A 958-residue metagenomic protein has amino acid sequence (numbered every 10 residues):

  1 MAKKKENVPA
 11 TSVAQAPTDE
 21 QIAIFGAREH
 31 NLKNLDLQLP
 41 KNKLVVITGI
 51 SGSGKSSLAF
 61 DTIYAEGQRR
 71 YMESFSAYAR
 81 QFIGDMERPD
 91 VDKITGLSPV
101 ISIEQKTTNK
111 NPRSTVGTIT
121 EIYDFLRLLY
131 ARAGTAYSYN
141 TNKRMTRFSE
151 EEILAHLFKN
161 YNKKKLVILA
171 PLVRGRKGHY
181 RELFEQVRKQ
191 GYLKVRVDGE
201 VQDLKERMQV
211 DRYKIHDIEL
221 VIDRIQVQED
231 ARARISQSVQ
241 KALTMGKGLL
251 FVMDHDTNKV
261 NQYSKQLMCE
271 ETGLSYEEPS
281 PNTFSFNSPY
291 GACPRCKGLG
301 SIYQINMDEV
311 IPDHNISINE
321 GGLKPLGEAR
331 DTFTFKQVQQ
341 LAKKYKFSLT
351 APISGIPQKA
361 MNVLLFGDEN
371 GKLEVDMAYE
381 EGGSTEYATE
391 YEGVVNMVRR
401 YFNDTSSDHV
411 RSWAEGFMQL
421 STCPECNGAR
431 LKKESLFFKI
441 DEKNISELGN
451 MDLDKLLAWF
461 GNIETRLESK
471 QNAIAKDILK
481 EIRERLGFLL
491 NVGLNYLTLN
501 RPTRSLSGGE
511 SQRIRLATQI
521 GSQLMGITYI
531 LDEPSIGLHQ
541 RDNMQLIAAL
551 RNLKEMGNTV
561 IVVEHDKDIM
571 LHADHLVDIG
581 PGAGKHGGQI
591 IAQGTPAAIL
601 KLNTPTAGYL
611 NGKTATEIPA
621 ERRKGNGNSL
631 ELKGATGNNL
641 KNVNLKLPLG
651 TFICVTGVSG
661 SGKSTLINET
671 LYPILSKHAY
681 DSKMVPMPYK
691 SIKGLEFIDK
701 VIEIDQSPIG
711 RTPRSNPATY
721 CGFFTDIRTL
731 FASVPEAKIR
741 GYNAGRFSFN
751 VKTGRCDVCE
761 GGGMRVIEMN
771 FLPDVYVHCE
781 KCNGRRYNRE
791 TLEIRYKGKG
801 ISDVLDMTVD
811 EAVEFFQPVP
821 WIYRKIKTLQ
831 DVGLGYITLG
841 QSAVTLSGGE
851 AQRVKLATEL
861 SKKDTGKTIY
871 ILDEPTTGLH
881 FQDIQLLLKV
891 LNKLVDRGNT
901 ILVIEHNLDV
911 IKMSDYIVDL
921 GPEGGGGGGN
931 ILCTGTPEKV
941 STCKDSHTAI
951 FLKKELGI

Functional and structural regions predicted by a protein language model:
M1-I958: Conserved phosphate-binding elements of NTP-dependent enzyme cores
